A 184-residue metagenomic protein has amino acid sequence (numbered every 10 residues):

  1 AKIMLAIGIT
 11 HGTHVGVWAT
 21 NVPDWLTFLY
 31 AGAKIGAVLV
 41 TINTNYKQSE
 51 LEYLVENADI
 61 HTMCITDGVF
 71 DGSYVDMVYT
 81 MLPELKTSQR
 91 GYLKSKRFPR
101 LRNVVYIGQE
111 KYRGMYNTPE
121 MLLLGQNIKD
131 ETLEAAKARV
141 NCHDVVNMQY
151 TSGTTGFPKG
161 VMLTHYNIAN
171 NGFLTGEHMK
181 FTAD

Functional and structural regions predicted by a protein language model:
K2, A6-I7, I35-L123: Structural core segment of the AMP-binding/adenylate-forming
I3, G16-V17: Glycine-rich loop-to-alpha-helix module at the N-terminal edge of alpha/beta enzyme cores
L5, I9-T13, N141, F181-D184: Short helix-loop-beta connector
V17, H143, N167, M179-D184: Conserved AMP-binding loop of ANL adenylate-forming enzymes
A19-Y30, N45-S49: Conserved coil-to-alpha-helix start sites within the AMP-binding
W25-A33, L39, V78, I168: Short hydrophobic alpha-helical segments of the AMP-binding
Q89, Y112-V145: Flexible, low-complexity linker/hinge segments
K137-R139, V146-N170: Conserved AMP-binding A3 loop
